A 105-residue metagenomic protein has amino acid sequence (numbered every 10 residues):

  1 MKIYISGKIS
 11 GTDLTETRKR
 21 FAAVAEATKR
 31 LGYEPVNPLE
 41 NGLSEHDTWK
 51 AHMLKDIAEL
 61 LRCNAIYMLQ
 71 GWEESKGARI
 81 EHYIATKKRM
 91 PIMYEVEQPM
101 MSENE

Functional and structural regions predicted by a protein language model:
M1-E105: Conserved catalytic or regulatory cores that recognize and/or transform ribose-phosphate-containing ligands
